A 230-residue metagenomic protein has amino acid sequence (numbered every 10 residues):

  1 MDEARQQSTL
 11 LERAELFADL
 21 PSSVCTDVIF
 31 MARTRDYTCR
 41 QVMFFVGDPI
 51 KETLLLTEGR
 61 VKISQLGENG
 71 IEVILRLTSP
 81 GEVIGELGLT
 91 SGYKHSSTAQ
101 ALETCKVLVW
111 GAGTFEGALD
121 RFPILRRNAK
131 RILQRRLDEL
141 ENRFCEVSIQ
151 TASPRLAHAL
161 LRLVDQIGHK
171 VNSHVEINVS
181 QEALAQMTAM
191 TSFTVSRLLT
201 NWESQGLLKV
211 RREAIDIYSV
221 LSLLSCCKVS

Functional and structural regions predicted by a protein language model:
M1-C39, G88-L89: Cyclic nucleotide-binding regulatory module and flanking cytosolic helices
M1-Q7, V24, L87, I132-R136 (+4 more regions): Long cytosolic regulatory regions associated with cyclic-nucleotide signaling
L16, Q41-T104: Cyclic nucleotide-binding regulatory domains
L20, L56, S79, L102 (+3 more regions): A conserved hydrophobic position in a structured secondary element of the catalytic/binding core that shapes
V24, R76-Q134, D138: Cyclic-nucleotide recognition modules
L102, D120-A189: Polybasic "coupling" helices that flank or enter modular domains
L163-S230: Phosphate-/nucleic-acid-contacting segments
